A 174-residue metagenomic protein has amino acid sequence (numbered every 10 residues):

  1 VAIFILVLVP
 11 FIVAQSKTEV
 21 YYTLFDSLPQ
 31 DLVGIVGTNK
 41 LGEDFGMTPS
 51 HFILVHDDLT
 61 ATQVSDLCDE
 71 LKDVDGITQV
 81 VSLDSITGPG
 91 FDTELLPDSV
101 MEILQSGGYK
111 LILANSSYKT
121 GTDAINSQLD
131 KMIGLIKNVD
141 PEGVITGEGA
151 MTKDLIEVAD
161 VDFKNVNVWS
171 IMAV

Functional and structural regions predicted by a protein language model:
V1-T23: Signature of alpha-helical transmembrane segments and their immediate interfacial
K17-V174: Structured non-transmembrane domains adjacent to transmembrane bundles in polytopic membrane proteins
